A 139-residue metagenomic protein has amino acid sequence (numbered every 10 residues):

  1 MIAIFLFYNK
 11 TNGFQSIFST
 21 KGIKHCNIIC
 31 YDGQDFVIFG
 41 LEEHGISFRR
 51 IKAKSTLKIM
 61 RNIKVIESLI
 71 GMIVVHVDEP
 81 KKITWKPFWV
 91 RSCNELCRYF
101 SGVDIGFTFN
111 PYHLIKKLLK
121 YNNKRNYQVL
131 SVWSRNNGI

Functional and structural regions predicted by a protein language model:
M1-I139: Cysteine-nucleophile amide-bond enzymes
